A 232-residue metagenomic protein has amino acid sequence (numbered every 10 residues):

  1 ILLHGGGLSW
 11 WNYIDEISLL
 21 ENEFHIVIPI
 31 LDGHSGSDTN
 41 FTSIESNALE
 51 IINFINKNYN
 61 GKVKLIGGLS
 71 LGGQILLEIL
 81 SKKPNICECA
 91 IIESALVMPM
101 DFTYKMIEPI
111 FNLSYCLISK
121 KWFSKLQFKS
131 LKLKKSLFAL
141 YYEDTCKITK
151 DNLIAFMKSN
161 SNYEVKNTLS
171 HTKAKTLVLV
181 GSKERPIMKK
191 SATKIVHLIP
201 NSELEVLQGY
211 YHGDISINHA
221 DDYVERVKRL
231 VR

Functional and structural regions predicted by a protein language model:
I1-G36: Conserved HGGG/HGGXW glycine-rich cap/lid loop of the alpha/beta-hydrolase fold
V27-G67: Active-site loop/oxyanion-hole signature of alpha/beta-hydrolase fold enzymes
G68-G72, L76: Gly/Ala-rich beta-loop-alpha elbow adjacent to hydrolase catalytic centers
S81-K82, C87-L117: Flexible "cap/lid" loop of the alpha/beta hydrolase fold
D101-T103, L117-S170: Conserved alpha/beta-hydrolase catalytic His-Asp/Glu region
T172, V178-V180: Short beta-strand/loop motif that positions the catalytic acidic residue of the alpha/beta-hydrolase fold
K183-I187, G213: Acidic catalytic loop of the alpha/beta-hydrolase fold
Y210-D222: Catalytic histidine-centered segment of alpha/beta-hydrolase-like enzymes
